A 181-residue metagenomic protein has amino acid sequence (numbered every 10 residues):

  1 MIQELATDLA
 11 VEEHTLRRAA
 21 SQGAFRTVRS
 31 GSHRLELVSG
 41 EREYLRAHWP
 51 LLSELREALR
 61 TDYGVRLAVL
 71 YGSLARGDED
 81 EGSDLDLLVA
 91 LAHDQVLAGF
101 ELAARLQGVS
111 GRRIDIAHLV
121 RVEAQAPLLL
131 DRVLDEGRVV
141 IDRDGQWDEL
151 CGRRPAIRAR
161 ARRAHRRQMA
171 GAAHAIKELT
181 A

Functional and structural regions predicted by a protein language model:
M1-R66, R76-D80, A92-A181: Catalytic core of pol beta-like nucleotidyltransferases
L70-S73: Glycine-rich beta-strand-to-loop/alpha-helix junction loops that act as flexible
D86-V89: Short beta-strand->loop micro-motif that forms the acidic, two-metal-ion catalytic signature in nucleotide-processing
